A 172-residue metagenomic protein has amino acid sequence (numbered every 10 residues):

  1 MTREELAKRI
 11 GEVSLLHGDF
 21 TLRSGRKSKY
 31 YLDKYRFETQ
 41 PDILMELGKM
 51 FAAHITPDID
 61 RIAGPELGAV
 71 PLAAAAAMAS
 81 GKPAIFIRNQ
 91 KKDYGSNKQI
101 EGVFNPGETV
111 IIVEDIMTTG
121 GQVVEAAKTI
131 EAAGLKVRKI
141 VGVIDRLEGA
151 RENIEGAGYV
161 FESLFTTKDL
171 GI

Functional and structural regions predicted by a protein language model:
M1-P57: Active-site-facing substrate-recognition patch
T2-R9, K128-I172: PRPP-dependent phosphoribosyltransferase catalytic core
F51-D60, A127, E131-A133: Phosphate/pyrophosphate-binding loops at sites that engage ATP/ADP/AMP, CoA/4′-phosphopantetheine, polyphosphate
I55-T56, G102-P106, A133, N153-I154: Solvent-exposed alpha-helices and their adjacent loops that cap or buttress functional pockets in soluble metabolic
D58-A69, K139-G142: Short glycine-rich phosphate-binding loop at a beta-alpha junction
A74-I111, T119-V124: Short, glycine/charge-rich flexible loops or terminal/linker lids adjacent to PRPP-binding catalytic cores
